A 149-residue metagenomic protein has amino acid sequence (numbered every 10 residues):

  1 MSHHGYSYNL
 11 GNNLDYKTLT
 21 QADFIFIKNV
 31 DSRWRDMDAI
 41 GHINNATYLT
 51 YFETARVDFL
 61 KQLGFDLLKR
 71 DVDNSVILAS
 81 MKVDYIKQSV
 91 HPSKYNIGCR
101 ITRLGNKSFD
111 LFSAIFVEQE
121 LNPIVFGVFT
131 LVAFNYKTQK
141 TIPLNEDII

Functional and structural regions predicted by a protein language model:
S2-K28, S89-H91, I101-I149: HotDog/MaoC-like acyl-thioester-processing domains
S2-Q62: Catalytic strand-loop segment that frames the active site of acyl-thioester-processing enzymes
D23, G41, T50, N74-V76 (+2 more regions): Residues that recognize and position ribonucleotide moieties
N29-R33, D84, T130: Generic structural detector for well-ordered beta-strands
S32, D38, D71-V72, Q139: Residue-level signal for pocket-adjacent positions within structured domains
D36-N45, L78-A79, K87, Y136: Generic structural "secondary-structure junction" signal
F59-F109, N122-G127: Hydrophobic beta-strand-centered segment that forms part of the acyl-chain substrate-binding groove
